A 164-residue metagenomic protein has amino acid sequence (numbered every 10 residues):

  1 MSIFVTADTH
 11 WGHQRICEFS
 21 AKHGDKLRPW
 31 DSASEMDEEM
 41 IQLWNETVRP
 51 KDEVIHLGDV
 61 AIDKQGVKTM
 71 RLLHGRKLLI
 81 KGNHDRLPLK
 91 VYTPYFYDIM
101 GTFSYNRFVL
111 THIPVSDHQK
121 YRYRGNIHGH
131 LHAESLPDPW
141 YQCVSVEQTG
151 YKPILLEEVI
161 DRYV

Functional and structural regions predicted by a protein language model:
M1-V164: Catalytic phosphate/metal-binding cores of nucleic-acid and nucleotide-processing enzymes, i.e., regions that mediate
